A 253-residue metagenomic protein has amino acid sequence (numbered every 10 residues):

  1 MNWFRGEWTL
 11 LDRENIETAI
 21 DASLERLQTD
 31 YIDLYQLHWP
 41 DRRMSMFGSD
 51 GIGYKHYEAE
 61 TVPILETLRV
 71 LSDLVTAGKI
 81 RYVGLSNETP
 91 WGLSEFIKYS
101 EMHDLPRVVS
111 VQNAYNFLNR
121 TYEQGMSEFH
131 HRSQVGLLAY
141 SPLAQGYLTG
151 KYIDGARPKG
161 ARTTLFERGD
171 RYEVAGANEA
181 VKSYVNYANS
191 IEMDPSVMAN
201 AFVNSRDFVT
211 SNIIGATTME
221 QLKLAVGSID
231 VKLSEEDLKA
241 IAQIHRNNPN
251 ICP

Functional and structural regions predicted by a protein language model:
N2-N15, Y54-V62: Active-site mouth loops of central-metabolism enzymes
F4, L24, L118: Glycine-/small-residue-rich active-site loops that bind phosphorylated ligands and cofactors
D12-R26, L68-R69, L93-I97: Short, acidic/polar
I16-D33, G125-Q134, D237: Short amphipathic alpha-helices and their capping/turn segments at secondary-structure boundaries
P40-Q243: Beta/alpha (TIM)-barrel catalytic core signal, keyed to glycine-rich beta->alpha loops juxtaposed to Asp/Glu that bind
R246-P253: Generic C-terminal helix-cap and adjacent flexible tail
